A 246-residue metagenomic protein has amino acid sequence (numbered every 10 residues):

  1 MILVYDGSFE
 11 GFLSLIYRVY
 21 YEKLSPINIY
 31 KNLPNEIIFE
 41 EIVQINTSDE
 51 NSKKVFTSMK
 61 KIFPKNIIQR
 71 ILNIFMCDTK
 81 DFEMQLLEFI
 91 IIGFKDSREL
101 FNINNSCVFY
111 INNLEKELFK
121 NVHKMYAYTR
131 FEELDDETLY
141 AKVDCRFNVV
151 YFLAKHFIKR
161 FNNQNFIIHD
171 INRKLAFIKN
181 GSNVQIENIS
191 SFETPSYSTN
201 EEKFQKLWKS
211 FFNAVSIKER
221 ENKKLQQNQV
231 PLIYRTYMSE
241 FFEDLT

Functional and structural regions predicted by a protein language model:
M1-E50: N-terminal ordered "arm"
M1-S8, V43, S106, T138-V149 (+1 more regions): Conserved aromatic-histidine-acidic binding/catalytic patches
G11-E22, E88-I92, F152-K159, K206-N213: Short, hydrophobic/amphipathic alpha-helical patches that form generic packing surfaces within helical domains
P26, K65-I68, K120, K124 (+3 more regions): Intrinsically disordered or highly flexible coil/loop and linker segments, enriched in small and charged/polar residues
Y30-M125: Charged, alpha-helical interface segments at or near domain boundaries
T47-E50, N183-S196: Acidic, Ser/Thr-rich peripheral helices and adjacent loops at domain boundaries
L100-N188: Internal, well-folded beta-alpha domain core
N165, A176-F177, S196-T246: Long, compositionally biased intrinsically disordered terminal regions
